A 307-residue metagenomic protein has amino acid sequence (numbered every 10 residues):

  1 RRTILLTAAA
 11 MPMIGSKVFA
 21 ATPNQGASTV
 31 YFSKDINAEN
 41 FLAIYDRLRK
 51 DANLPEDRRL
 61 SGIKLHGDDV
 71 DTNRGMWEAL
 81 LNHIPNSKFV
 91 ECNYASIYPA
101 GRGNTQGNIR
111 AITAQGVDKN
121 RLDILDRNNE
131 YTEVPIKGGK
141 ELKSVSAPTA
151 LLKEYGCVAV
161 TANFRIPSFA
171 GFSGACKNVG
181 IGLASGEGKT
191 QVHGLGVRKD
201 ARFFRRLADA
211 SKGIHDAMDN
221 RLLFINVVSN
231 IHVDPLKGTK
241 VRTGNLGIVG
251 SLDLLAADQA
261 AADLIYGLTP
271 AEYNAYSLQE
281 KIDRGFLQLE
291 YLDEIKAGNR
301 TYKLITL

Functional and structural regions predicted by a protein language model:
R2-A21: N-terminal export signals
P23-L307: Extended, low-polarity segments enriched in aliphatic/aromatic residues
